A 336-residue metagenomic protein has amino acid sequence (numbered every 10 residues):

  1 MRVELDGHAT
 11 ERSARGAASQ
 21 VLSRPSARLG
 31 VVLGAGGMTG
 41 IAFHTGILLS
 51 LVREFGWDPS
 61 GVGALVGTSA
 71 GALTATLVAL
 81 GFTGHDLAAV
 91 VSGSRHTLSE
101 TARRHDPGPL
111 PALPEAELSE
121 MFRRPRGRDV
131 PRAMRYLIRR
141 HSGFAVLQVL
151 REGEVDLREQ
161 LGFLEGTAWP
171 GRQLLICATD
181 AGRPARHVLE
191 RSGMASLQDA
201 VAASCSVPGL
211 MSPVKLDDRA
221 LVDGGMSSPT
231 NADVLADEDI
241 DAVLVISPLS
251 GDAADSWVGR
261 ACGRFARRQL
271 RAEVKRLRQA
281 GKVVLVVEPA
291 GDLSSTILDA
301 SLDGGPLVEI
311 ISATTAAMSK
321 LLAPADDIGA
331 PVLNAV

Functional and structural regions predicted by a protein language model:
M1-T68, T76-V336: Patatin-like phospholipase
